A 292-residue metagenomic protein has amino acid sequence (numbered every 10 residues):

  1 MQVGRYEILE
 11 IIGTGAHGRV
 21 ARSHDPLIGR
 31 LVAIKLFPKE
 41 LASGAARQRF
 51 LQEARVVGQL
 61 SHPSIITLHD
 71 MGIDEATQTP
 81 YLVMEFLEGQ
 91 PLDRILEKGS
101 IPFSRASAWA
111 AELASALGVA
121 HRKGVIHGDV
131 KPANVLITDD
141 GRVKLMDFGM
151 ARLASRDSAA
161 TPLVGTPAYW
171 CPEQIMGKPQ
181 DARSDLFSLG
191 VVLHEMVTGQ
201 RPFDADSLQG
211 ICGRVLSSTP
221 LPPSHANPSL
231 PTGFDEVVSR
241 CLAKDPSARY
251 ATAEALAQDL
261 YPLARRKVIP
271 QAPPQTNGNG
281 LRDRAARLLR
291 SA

Functional and structural regions predicted by a protein language model:
R19: Conserved N-lobe ATP-binding subsite of Hanks-type protein kinase domains, especially the beta3 VAIK lysine
P38-Q59: AlphaC helix of the eukaryotic protein kinase fold
M71: Activation-segment/catalytic-loop signature of the eukaryotic protein kinase fold
T77-P91: Conserved short submotifs of the Hanks-type protein kinase catalytic core that shape the nucleotide-binding pocket
W109-A110: Activation segment signature within eukaryotic-like protein kinase domains
S115-V125: Protein kinase catalytic-loop region centered on the HRD/HxD motif
L117, T166-A272: C-terminal lobe helix-coil module of Hanks-type protein kinase domains
